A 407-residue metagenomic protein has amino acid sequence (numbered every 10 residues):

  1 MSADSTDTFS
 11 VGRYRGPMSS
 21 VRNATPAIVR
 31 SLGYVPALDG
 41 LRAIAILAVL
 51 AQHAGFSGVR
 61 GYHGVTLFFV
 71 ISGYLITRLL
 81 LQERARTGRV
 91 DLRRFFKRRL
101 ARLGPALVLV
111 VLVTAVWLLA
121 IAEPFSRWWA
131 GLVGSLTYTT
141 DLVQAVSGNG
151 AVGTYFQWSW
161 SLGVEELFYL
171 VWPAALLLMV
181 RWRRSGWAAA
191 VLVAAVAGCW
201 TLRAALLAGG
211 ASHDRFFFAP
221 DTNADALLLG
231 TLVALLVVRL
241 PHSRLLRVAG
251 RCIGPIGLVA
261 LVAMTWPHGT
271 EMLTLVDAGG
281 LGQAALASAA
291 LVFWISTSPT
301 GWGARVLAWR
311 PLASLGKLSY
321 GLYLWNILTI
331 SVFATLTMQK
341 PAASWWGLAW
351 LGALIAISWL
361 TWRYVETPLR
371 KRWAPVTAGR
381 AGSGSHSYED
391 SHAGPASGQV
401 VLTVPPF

Functional and structural regions predicted by a protein language model:
S2-V29, A304-L312, I327-F407: C-terminal "closing" transmembrane helix and its immediate cytosolic amphipathic cap in multi-pass membrane proteins
R13, L232, G250-T367: Alpha-helical transmembrane segments of multi-pass integral membrane proteins
L32-P36, F56-V65, E123-S135, G150-V164 (+3 more regions): Interfacial loop-to-helix transition and helix-capping segments at the boundaries of transmembrane helices
G33-Q82, A101-V108, T137-T140, Q144 (+5 more regions): Functionally critical transmembrane alpha-helices in membrane proteins and complexes, commonly lining
L41-Q52, S72, V110, G186-L207 (+1 more regions): Small-polar-interrupted transmembrane alpha-helices in polytopic inner-membrane proteins
G64-L81, A101, S161-L177, L192-S243 (+3 more regions): Specific transmembrane alpha-helix
L81-R89, M179-G186, L236-A249, S296-W309 (+3 more regions): Membrane-interface junctions at the ends of membrane-embedded or membrane-associated helices
Q82-L118, S126-G134, S161-L170, A195 (+5 more regions): Transmembrane alpha-helical segments and their boundary/interface "anchor" motifs in multi-pass integral membrane
